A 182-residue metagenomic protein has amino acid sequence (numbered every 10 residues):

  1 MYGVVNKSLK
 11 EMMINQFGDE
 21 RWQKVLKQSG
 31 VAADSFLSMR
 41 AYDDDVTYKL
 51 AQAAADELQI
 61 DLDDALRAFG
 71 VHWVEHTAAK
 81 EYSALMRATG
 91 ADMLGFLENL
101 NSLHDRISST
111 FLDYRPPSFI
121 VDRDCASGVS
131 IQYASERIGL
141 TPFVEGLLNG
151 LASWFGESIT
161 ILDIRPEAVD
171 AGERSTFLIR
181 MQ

Functional and structural regions predicted by a protein language model:
M1-A33: Charged, compositionally biased N-terminal leader segments and the immediate start of the first structured element
G3, K7, N15, D19 (+4 more regions): Electropositive phosphate-/nucleotide-binding environments in soluble metabolic enzymes
V4, Y114-Q132, R137, T141 (+2 more regions): Short terminal or interdomain "cap/linker" segment that borders an active site or interface and mediates
E11, I131-Y133, L148: Short cationic amphipathic helices and targeting signals
R21-Q59: Long amphipathic alpha-helical segments
T47-T141: Amphipathic interaction/junction segments at domain boundaries or subunit interfaces
E145-L151: Low-complexity, glycine/alanine/valine/leucine- and proline-rich hydrophobic stretches
